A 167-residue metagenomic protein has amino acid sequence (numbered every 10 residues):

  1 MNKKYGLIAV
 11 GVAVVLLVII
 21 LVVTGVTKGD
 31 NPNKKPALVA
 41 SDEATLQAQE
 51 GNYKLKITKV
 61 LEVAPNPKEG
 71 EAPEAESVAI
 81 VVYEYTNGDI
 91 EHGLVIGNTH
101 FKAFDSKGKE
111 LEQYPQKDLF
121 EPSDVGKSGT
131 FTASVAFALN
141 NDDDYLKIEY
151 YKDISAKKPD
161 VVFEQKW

Functional and structural regions predicted by a protein language model:
M1-N2: N-terminal hydrophobic targeting signals that begin at the initiator methionine
Y5-G11, L17-W167: Conserved functional micro-motifs across diverse proteins
